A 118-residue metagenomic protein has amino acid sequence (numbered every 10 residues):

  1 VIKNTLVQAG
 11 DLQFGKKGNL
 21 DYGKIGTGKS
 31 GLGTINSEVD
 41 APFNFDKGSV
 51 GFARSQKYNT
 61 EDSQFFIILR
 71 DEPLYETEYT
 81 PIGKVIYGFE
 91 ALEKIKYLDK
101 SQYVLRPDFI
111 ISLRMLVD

Functional and structural regions predicted by a protein language model:
V1-D118: Cyclophilin-like peptidyl-prolyl cis-trans isomerases
